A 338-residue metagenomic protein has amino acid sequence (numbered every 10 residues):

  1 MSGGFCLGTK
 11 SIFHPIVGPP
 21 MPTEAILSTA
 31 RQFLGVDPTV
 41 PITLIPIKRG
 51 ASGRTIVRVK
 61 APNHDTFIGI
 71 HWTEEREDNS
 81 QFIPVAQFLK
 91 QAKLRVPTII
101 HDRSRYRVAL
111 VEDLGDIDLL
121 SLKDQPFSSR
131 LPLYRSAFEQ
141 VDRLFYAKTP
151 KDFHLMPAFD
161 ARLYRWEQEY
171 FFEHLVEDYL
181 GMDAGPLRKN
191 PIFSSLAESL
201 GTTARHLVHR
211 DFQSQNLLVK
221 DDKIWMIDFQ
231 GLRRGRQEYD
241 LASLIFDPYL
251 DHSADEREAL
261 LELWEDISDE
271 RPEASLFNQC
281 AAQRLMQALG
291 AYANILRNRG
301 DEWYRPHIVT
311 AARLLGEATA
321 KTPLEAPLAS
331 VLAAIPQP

Functional and structural regions predicted by a protein language model:
P15-I45, E302, H307, R313-P338: Regulatory N- and C-terminal appendages and interdomain linkers associated with kinase/kinase-like NTP transferase
A25-V36, T149-A158, R162-L163, E167-V208 (+1 more regions): An alpha-helical support segment within catalytic cores of ATP-dependent transferases
K48, S52, V57-W166, Y170 (+1 more regions): ATP-binding pocket architecture of kinase catalytic cores
G53-K60, L144, S194-L241, D251: Active-site acidic catalytic loop and adjacent metal/ATP-binding pocket of ATP-dependent phosphoryl transfer enzymes
L163, A204, H209, R233-R234 (+1 more regions): Secondary-structure capping and boundary motifs in well-ordered enzyme cores
E169-Y179, Q237-P272, A282-R299, A311-T319: Active-site activation/catalytic loop segments of kinase-like enzymes and analogous catalytic loops in related
